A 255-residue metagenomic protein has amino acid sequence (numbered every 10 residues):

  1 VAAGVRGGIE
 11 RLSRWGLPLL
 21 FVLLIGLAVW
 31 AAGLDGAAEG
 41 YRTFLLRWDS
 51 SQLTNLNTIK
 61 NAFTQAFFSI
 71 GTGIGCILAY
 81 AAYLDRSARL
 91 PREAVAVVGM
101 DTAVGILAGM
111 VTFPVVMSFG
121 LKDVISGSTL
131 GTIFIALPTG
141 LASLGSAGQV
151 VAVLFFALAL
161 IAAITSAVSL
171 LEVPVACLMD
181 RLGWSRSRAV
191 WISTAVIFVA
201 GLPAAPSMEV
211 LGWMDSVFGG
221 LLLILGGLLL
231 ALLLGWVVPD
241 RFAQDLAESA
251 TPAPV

Functional and structural regions predicted by a protein language model:
V1-A3, P18-A31, V111-F113, F155-A162 (+2 more regions): Hydrophobic core segments of alpha-helical transmembrane domains in multi-pass membrane transport and ion-translocation
V1-W15, A79-S87, A167, V173-L182 (+1 more regions): Membrane-water interface regions at transmembrane-helix termini and the short interhelical loops of multi-pass membrane
E10, R14-I164, R188: Membrane-embedded translocation segments of transport machinery
T102-L107, S146, A163-S166, L202 (+2 more regions): Hydrophobic transmembrane alpha-helical segments of multi-pass transport and channel proteins
G105-L121, A163-E172, V196-L211: Alpha-helical transmembrane segments and, especially, the helix-loop junctions at the ends of these helices
T112-V116, G131, A157, L170-M179 (+1 more regions): Active/binding-pocket-proximal capping segment
D123-S128, Q149-V153, W191-I224, L233 (+1 more regions): Extended alpha-helical or coil "stalk/linker/tether" regions that are enriched in polar/charged and small residues
E172-V175, R181-A195, V217-V255: C-terminal membrane-solvent junction of multi-pass transporters and transport-like membrane proteins
